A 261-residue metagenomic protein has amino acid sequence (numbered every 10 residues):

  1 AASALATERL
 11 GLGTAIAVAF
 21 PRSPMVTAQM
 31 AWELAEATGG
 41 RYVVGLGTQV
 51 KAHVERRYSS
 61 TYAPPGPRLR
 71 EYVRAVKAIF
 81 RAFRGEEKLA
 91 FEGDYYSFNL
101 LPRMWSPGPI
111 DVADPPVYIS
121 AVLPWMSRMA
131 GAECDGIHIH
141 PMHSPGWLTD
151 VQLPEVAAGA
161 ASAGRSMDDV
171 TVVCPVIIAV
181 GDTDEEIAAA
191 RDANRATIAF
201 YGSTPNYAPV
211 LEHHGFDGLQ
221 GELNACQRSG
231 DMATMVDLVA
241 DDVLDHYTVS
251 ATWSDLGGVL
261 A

Functional and structural regions predicted by a protein language model:
A1-A261: Active-site-adjacent structural elements that line small-molecule/cofactor binding pockets in enzymes
